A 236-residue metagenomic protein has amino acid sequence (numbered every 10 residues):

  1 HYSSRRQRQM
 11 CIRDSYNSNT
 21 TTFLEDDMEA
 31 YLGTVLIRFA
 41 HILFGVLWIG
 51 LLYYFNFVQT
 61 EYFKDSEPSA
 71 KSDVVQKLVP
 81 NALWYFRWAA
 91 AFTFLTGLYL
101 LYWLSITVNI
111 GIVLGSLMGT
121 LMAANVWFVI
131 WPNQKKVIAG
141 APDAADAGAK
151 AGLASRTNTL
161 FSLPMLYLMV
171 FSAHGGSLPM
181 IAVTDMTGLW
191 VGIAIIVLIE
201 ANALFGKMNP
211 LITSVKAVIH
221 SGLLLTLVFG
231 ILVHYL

Functional and structural regions predicted by a protein language model:
H1-D14: Single conserved hydrophobic/aromatic residue that forms the stacking wall/gate of nucleotide- or nucleobase-binding
R8, T22-F23: Low-complexity, intrinsically disordered segments with a bias for serine/threonine
M10, D26-D27: Low-complexity, intrinsically disordered/propeptide-like segments
Y16-N17, L24: Short, positively charged and aromatic/hydrophobic N-terminal segments
N17-N19, K136: Intrinsically disordered, low-complexity proline-rich regions
N19-T21, A154: Intrinsically disordered/low-complexity terminal segments and short unstructured peptides
D27-L236: Polytopic transmembrane helical bundles with strong interfacial aromatic enrichment
